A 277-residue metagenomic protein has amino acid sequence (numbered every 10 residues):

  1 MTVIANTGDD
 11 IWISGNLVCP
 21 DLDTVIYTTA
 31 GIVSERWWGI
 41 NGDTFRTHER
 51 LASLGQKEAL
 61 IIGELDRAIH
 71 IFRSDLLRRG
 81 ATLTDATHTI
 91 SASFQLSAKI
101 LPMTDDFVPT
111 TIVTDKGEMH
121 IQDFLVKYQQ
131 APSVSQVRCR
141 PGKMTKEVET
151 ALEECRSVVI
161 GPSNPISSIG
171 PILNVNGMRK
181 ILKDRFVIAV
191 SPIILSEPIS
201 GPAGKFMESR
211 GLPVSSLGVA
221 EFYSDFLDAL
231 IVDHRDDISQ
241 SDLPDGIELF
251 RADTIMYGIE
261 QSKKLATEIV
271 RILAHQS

Functional and structural regions predicted by a protein language model:
T2-N6, F186-I193, A229-H234: Short internal beta-strands
N6-P141: Electropositive, gly/pro-rich neighborhoods at or near active sites that engage anionic ligands
G8-I13, I194-P198, M256-G258: Short gly/pro/ser/thr-enriched loop/turn and capping motifs at secondary-structure boundaries
D85, R140-E154: A short, well-structured juxtamembrane/interface segment
C139-P141, N164-V175: Active-site glycine- and acidic-residue-rich loops that bind and position anionic ligands or nucleotide-like cofactors
C155-I166: Short acidic, glycine-rich surface-loop motifs adjacent to enzyme active sites
G170-R210: Redox- and metal-dependent alpha/beta enzyme cores, enriched for Fe-S-associated oxidoreductases and cofactor-handling
S200-S277: C-terminal functional extensions of proteins
